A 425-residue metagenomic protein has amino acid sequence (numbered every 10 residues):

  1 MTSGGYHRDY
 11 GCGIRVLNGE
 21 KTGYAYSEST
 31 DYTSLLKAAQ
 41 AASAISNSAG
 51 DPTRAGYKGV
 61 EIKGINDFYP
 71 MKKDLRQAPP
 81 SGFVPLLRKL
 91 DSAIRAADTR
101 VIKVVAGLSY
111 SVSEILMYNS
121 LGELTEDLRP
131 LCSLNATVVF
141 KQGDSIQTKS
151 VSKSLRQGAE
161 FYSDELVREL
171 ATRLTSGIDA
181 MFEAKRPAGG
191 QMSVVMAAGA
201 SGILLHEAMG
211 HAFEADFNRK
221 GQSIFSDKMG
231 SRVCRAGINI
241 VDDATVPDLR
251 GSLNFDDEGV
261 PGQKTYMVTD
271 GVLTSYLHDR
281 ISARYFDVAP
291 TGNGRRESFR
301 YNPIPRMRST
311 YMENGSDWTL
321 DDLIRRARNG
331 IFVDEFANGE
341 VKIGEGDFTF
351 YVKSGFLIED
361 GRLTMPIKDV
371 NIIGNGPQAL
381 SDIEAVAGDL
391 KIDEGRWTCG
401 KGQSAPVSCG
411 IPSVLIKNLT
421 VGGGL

Functional and structural regions predicted by a protein language model:
M1-L425: N-terminal small-residue-enriched
